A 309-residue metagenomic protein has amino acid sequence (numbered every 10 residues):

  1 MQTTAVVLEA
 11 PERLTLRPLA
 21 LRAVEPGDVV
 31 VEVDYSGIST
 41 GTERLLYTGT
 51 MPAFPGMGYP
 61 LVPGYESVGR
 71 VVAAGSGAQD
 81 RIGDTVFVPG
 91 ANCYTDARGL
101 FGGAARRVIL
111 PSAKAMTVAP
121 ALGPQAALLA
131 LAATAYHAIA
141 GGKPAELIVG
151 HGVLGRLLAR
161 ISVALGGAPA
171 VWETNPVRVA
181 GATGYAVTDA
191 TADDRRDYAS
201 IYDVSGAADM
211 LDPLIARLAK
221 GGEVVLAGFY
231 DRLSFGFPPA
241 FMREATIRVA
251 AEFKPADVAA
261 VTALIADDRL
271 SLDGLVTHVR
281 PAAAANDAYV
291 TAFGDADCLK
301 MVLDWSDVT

Functional and structural regions predicted by a protein language model:
M1, A164, D212, P255-T309: C-terminal hydrophobic helical "lid"/dimerization subdomain of Rossmann-like NAD(P)H-dependent oxidoreductases
R22-I38, T50-N92, A121: Glycine-rich beta-strand-centered segment in the early N-terminal region that forms part of a ligand/cofactor-binding
Y35, P89, Y202-V204, W305: Short, well-ordered coil/turn residues at beta-beta hairpins and beta-strand->alpha-helix junctions within
V86-V149: NAD(P)H dinucleotide-binding glycine-rich loop of Rossmann-like/cofactor-binding domains, especially the beta1-alpha1
L122-D194: Mid-domain Rossmann-like dinucleotide-binding core that forms the NAD(H)/NADP(H) cofactor-binding site
L147-I148, D203, L226: Hydrophobic Val/Ile/Leu positions in short beta-strands of Rossmann-like dinucleotide-binding domains
D193-I201: A short acidic, Gly/Pro-enriched loop at the edge of an enzyme's catalytic core that lines a small-molecule cofactor
A208-R269, W305-T309: Glycine-rich phosphate-binding loop and adjacent beta-alpha segment of Rossmann(oid) nucleotide-cofactor-binding
